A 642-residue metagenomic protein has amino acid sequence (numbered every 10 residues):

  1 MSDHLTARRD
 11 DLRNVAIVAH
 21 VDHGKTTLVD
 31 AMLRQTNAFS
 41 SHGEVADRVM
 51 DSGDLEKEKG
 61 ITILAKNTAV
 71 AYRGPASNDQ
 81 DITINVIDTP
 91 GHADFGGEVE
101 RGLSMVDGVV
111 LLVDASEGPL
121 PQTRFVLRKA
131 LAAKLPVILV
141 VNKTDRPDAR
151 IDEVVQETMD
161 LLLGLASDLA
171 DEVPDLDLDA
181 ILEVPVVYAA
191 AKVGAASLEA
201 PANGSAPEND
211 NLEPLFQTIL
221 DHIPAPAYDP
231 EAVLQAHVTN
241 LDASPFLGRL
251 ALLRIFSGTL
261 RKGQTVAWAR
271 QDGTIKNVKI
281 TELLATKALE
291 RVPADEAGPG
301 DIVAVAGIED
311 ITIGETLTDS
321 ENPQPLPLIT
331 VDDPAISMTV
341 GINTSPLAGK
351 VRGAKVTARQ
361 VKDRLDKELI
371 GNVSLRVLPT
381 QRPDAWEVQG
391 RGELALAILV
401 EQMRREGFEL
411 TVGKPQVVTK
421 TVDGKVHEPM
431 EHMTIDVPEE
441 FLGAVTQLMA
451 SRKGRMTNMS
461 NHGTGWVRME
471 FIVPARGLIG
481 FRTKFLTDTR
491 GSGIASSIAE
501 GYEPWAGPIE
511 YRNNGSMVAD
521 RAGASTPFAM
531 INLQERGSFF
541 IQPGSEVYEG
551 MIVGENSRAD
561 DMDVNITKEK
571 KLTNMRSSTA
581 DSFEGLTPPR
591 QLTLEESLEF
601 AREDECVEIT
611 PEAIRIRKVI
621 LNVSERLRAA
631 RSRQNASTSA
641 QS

Functional and structural regions predicted by a protein language model:
M1-S642: Structural and coupling elements of P-loop NTPases
